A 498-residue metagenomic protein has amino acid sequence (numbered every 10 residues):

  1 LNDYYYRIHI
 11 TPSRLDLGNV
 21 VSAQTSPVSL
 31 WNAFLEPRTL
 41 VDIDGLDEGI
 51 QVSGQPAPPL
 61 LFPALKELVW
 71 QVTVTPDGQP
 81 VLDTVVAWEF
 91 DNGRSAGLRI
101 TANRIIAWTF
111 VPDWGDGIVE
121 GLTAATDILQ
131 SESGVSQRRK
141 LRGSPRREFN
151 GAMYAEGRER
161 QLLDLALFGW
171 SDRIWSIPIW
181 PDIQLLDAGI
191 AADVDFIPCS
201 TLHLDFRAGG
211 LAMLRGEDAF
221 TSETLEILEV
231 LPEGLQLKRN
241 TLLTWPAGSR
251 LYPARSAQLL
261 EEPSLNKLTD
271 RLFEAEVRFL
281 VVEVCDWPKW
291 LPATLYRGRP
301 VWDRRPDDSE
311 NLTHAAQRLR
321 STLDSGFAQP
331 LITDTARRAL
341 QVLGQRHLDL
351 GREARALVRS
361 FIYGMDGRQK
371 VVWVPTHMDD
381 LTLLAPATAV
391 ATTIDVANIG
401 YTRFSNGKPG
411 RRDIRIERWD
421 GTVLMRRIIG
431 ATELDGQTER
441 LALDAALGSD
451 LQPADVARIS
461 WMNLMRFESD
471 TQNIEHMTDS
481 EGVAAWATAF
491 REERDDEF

Functional and structural regions predicted by a protein language model:
L1-F34, T73-D77: Beta-sheet-dominated interaction scaffolds and their linkers
L17-T25, L61-L68, I190-F196, P386-I394 (+1 more regions): Solvent-exposed, conformationally flexible loop/turn segments
L35-G45, D83, Q161-D164, A356-V358: Short, hydrophobic/aromatic beta-strand segments
D44-L61: Short, solvent-exposed loop/linker segments at beta-strand-coil boundaries, enriched for Pro/Gly and Ser/Thr
E67-V81: Extracellular/luminal low-complexity segments enriched in Ser/Thr/Pro
P80-N92: Short, aromatic- and glycine-rich surface loops/edge beta-strands on solvent-exposed regions
G97, I105-I128, I179-W180, H203 (+7 more regions): Small/polar beta-strand repeat architecture
Y154-L243, G298-D308, R352-R359, Y363-A445 (+2 more regions): Autoprocessing Asn-cyclization modules and mimics
